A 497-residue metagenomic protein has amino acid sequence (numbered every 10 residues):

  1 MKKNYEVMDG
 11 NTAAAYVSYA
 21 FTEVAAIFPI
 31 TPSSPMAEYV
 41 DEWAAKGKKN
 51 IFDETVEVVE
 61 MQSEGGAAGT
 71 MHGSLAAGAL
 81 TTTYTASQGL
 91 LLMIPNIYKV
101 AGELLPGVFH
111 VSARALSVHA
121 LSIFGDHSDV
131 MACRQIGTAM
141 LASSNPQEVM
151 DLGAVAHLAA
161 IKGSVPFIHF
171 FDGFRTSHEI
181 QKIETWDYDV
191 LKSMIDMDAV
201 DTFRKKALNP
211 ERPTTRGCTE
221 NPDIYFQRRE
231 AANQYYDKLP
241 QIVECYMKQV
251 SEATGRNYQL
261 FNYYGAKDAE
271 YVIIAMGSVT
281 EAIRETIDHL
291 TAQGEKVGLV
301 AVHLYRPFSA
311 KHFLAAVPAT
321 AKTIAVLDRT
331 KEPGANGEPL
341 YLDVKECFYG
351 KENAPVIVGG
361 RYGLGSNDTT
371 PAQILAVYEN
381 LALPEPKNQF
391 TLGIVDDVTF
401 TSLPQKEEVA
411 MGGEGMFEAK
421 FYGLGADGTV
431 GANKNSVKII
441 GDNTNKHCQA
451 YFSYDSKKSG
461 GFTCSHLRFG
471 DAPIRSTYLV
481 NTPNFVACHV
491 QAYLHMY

Functional and structural regions predicted by a protein language model:
V7-A13, K248-Y271, S402-M416: Glycine-/acidic-rich phosphate or pyrophosphate-binding loops and their flanking alpha/beta elements
V24-E60, K267, V272-H303, G415-T482 (+1 more regions): Anionic-ligand anchoring segments at beta-strand to alpha-helix junctions in alpha/beta enzyme folds, i.e., glycine
V24-I27, V56-V59, S74-L92, P106-V111 (+4 more regions): A short, small-residue-rich loop immediately preceding and capping a beta-strand
F52-V56, F167-N262: Conformationally flexible catalytic loops at phosphate/diphosphate-handling active centers
Q62-E64, H119-T138, A310-E332, F452-V490: A structural-propensity feature for long, helix-poor, extended segments
I123-G173, M197, E346, G350-G365: Conserved thiamine diphosphate
D172-P213, A315-N353, V358: Terminal amphipathic helices with adjacent charged low-complexity linkers/tails
T323-G412: Peripheral docking tails and interdomain loops at the edges of cofactor- or intermediate-handling domains
